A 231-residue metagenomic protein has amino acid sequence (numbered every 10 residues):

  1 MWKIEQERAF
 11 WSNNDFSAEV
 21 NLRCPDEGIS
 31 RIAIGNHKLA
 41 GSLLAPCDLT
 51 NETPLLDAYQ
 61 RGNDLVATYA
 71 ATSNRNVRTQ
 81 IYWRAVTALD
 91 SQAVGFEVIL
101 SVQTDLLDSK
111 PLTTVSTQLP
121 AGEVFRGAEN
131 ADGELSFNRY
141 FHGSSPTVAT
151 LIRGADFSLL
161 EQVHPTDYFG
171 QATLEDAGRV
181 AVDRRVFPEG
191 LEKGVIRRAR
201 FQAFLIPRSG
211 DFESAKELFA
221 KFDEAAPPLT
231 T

Functional and structural regions predicted by a protein language model:
M1-L44, A215-D223, P228: Beta-strand-rich N-terminal accessory domains
E5-E7, N14-F16, C24, H37-A93: Extended, loop-rich substrate-binding clefts of extracytoplasmic carbohydrate-active enzymes
F16-V20, G28-C47, A70-Y82, D105-L112 (+4 more regions): Short, surface-exposed beta-strand/loop "edge" segments at domain boundaries and coil↔beta transitions
A67, T79-I81, F96-V98, V182 (+1 more regions): Hydrophobic residues positioned within well-ordered beta-strands of beta-sheet architectures
Y82-R84, I99-Q103, R185, R200-F204: Residue-level recognition of well-ordered beta-strand positions that form the cores of beta-sheet-rich folds across
L89-S136: Acidic (Asp/Glu-rich), glycine- and aromatic
N130-S158: Extended boundary segments
A149-T231: Beta-strand-rich recognition/accessory modules
